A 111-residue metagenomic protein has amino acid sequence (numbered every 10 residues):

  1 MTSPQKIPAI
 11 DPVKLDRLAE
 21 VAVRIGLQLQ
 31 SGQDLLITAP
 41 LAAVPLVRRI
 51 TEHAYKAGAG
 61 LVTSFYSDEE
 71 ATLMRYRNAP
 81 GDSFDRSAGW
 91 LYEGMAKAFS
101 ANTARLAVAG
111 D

Functional and structural regions predicted by a protein language model:
T2-D111: Active-site bordering "gate/hinge" segments that shape substrate access to catalytic or cofactor-binding pockets
